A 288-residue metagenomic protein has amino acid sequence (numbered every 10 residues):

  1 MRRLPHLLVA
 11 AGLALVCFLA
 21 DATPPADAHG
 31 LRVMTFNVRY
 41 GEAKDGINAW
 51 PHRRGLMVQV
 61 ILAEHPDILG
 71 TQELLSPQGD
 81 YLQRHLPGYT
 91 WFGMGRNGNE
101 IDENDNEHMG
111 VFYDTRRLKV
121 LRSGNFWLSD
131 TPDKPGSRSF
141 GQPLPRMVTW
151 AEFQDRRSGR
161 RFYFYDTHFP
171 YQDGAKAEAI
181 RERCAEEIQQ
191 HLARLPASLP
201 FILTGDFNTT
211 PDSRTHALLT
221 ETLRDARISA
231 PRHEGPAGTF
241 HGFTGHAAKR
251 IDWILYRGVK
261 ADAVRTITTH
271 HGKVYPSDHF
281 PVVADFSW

Functional and structural regions predicted by a protein language model:
M1-P5: Positively charged n-region of N-terminal signal peptides that target proteins for export
H6-L8, L15-H85, R96-E107, E182 (+2 more regions): N-terminal, active-site-proximal structural segment of metallo-dependent hydrolase catalytic domains
P25-H29, L62-A63, R84-H85, I101-D105 (+5 more regions): Extracellular/periplasmic catalytic domains that process cell-envelope and extracellular macromolecules
H29-V38, M57-L82, F112, A151 (+4 more regions): Active-site beta-strand/loop signature of hydrolases that rely on acidic residues for catalysis
T35-G55, E100-I101, L128-P143, P170-I180 (+1 more regions): Acidic/histidine-rich helix-loop elements that form or flank divalent-metal/phosphate-binding sites at the catalytic
I68-R161, F169, T266: Structured beta-strand-rich core segments of catalytic domains in phosphoester-bond hydrolases
R117, Q190-I202, N208-W288: Metal-dependent phosphoester-hydrolase catalytic domains
P143-P145, D155-E186, R194: Metal-dependent phosphoester/phosphodiester hydrolase catalytic core
